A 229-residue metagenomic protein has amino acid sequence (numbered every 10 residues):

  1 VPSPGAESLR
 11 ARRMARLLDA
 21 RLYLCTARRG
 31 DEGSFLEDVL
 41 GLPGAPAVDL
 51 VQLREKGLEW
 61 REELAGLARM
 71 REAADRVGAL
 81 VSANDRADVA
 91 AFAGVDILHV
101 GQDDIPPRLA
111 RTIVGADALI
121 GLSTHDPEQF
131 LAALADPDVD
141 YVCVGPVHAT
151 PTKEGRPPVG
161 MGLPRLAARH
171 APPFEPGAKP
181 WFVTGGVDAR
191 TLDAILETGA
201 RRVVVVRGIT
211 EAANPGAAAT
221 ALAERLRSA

Functional and structural regions predicted by a protein language model:
V1-D104, I113-D140, R156, L166-W181 (+3 more regions): Conserved N-terminal beta1-alpha1 strand-loop-helix module at the mouth
D104, V147-A149: Short glycine-rich anion-binding loops that position phosphate/pyrophosphate groups of nucleotides and phosphorylated
D140-V147: Non-cysteine beta-strand/loop elements that form the S-adenosyl-L-methionine
A149-T150, R190: Active-site loop signature of alpha/beta-hydrolase-fold enzymes
P151-T152, V206: Flexible, glycine/proline-enriched loop segments at strand-loop-helix junctions that form or flank small-ligand binding
T152-P158: Shared catalytic-loop signature of beta/alpha-barrel
